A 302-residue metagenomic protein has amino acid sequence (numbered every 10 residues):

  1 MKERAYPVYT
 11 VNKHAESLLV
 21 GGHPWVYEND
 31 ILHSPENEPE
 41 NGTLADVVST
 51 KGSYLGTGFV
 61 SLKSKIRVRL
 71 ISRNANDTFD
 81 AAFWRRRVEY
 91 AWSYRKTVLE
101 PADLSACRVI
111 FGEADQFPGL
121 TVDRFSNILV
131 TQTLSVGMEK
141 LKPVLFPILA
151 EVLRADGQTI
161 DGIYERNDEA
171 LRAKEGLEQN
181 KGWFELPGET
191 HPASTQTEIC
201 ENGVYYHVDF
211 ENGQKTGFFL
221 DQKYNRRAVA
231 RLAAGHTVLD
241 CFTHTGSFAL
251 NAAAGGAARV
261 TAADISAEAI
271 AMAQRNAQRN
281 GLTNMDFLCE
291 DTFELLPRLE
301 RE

Functional and structural regions predicted by a protein language model:
M1-S126: Non-catalytic accessory regions of SAM-dependent methyltransferases
L62-S64, G137-M138, Q214-K215, E302: Short, surface-exposed beta-strand-loop junctions and turns on beta-sheet-rich folds
R69-T78, V130-K142: Short histidine-centered catalytic/ligand-binding loop motif
A82-R86, Y90-Y94, P101, R154-E175 (+2 more regions): A short, charged
I110-D123, K142-F218: Non-catalytic substrate-recognition/targeting regions of SAM-dependent transferases
E189-E302: Rossmann-like S-adenosyl-L-methionine
